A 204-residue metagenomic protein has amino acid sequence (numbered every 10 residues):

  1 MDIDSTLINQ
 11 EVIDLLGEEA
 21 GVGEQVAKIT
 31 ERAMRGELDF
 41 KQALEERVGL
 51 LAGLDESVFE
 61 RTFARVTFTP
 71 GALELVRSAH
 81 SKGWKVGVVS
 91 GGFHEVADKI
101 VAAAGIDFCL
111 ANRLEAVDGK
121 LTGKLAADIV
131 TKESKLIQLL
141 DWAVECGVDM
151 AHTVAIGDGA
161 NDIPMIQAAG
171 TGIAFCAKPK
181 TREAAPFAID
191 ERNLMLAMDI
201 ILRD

Functional and structural regions predicted by a protein language model:
M1-K41, E45-E46: Active-site neighborhood of HAD-like aspartate-dependent phosphohydrolases
E11, G21-E24, L38, L54 (+3 more regions): Conserved active-site and cofactor/substrate-binding residues in soluble primary-metabolism enzymes
D14-L15, R32, L44, L50-L51 (+3 more regions): Short, flexible segments with low predicted structural confidence
L16, G23, K28, L50-G53 (+3 more regions): Hydrophobic alpha-helical segments
V22, R35, L50-L54, R65 (+2 more regions): A structural signal for alpha-helix termini and helix-coil/disorder junctions
V26-A27, E56-F59, M150: Short, surface-exposed acidic
A43-F59, D118-T122: Short, basic/glycine-rich phosphate-binding loops at helix/coil junctions that contact nucleotide phosphates
R61-D204: C-terminal cap/substrate-recognition subdomain and adjoining C-terminal extension of metal-dependent phosphatase-like
